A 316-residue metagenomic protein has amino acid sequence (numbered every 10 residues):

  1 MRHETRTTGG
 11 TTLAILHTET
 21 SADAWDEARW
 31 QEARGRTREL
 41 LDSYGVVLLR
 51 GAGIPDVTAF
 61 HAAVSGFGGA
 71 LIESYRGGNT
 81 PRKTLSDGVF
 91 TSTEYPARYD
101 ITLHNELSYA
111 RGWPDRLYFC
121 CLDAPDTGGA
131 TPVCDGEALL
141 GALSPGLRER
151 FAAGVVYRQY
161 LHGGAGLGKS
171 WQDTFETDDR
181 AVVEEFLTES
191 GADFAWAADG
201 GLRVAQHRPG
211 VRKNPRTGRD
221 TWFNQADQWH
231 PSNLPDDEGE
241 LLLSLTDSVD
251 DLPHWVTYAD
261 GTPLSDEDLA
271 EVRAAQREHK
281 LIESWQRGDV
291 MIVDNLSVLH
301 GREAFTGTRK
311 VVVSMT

Functional and structural regions predicted by a protein language model:
M1-R29, D42, A97-L103, G112-T316: Active-site environment of non-heme Fe oxygenases that use a 2-His-1-carboxylate facial triad
R34-G53: TRNA-binding/sensing appendages of the translation machinery
G51-P55, S170-D173: Conserved short loop/turn motifs at secondary-structure junctions
I54-G69: Glycine-rich loop at the start of a catalytic domain that most often binds anionic cofactors/ligands
P55, Y109, L299: Glycine-rich nucleotide phosphate-binding loop and flanking beta-alpha elements of Rossmann-like dinucleotide-binding
F67-L71, L107, C121-P125: Generic hydrophobic/packing signal
G68-G78, R309-T316: C-terminal end-helix/capping segment
S74-N105: A gly/proline- and charged-residue-enriched helix-loop-helix capping module
